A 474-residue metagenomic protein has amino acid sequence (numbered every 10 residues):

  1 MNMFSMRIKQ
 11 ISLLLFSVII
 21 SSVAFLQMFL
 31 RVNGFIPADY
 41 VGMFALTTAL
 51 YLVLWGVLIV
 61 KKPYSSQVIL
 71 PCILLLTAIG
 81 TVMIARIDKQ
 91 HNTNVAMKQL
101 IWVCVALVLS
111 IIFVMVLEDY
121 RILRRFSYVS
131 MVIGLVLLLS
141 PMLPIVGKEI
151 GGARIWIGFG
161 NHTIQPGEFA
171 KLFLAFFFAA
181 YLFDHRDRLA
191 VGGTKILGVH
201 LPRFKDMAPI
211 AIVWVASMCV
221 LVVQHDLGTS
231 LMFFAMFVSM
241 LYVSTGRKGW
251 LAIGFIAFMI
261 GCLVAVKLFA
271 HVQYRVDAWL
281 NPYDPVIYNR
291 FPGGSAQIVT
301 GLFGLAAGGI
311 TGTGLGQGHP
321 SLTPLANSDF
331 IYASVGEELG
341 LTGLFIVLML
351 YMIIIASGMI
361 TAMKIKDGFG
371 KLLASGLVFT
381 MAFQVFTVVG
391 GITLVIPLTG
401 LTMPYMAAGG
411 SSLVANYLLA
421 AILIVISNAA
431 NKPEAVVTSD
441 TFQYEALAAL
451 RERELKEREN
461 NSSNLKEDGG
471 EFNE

Functional and structural regions predicted by a protein language model:
M1-F4, S22-V23, T387-E474: A juxtamembrane structural motif centered on a specific transmembrane helix
S22-V23, M43-L58, L75-V82, W102-V116 (+3 more regions): Central hydrophobic cores of alpha-helical transmembrane segments in multi-pass inner-membrane proteins across all
F25-Y40, G56-Y64, A85-N92, V116-Y120: Short, hydrophobic transmembrane alpha-helix segments
L46-L50, I101-L109, E338-G358: Hydrophobic alpha-helical transmembrane segments
S65-I73, N94-W102, I112-L137, I155-F159: Interfacial loop-to-transmembrane-helix boundary motif in multi-pass membrane proteins
K148-W156, G160-T163, W250-F345, K366-F369: Hydrophobic, glycine- and aromatic-enriched re-entrant/interface helices and adjoining loop segments
M207-K267, Q273: Hydrophobic alpha-helical segments of polytopic membrane proteins
T361-G400, M406: Loop-to-helix entry and N-terminal half of a specific, functionally important transmembrane alpha helix in multi-pass
